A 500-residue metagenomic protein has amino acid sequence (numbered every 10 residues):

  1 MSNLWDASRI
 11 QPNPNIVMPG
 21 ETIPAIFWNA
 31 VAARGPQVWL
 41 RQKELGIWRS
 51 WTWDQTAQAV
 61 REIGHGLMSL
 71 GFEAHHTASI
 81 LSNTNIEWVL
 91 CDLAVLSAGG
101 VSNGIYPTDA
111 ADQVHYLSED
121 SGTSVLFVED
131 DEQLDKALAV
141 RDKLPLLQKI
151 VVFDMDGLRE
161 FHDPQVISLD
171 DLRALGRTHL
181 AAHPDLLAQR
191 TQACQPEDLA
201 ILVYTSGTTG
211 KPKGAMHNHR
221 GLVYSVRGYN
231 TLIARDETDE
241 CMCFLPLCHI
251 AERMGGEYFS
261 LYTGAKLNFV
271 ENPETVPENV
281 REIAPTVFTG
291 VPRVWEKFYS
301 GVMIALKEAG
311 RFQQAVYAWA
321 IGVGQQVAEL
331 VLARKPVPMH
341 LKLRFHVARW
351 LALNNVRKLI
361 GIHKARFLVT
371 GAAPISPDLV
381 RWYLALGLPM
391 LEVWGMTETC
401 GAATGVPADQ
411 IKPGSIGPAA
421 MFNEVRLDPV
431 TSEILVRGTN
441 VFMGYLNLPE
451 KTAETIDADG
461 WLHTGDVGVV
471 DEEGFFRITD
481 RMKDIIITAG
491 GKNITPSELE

Functional and structural regions predicted by a protein language model:
G35-V38, V152, V166-D170, A174-Y204 (+2 more regions): Conserved pre-ATP/AMP-binding loop-to-beta segment of ANL
W39-L93, A110-H115, S168-R173, H219: Conserved AMP-binding/adenylate-forming core of the ANL superfamily
S50-D54, A200-V226: Conserved AMP-binding A3 loop
S97-L175, Q189: Structural core segment of the AMP-binding/adenylate-forming
D109-V140, S225-M242, P273-V287, L359: Conserved ATP-dependent adenylate/AMP-binding module captured primarily in the ANL superfamily
V223-E240, L247-L353, K364: Conserved AMP-binding/adenylation subdomain of ANL enzymes
N268, L341-H346, K358-T370, I375-S432 (+2 more regions): Conserved ATP-binding loop and adjacent catalytic segment of the adenylate-forming AMP-binding
A419, N423-T488, N493: Conserved ATP-binding/catalytic segment of the ANL
